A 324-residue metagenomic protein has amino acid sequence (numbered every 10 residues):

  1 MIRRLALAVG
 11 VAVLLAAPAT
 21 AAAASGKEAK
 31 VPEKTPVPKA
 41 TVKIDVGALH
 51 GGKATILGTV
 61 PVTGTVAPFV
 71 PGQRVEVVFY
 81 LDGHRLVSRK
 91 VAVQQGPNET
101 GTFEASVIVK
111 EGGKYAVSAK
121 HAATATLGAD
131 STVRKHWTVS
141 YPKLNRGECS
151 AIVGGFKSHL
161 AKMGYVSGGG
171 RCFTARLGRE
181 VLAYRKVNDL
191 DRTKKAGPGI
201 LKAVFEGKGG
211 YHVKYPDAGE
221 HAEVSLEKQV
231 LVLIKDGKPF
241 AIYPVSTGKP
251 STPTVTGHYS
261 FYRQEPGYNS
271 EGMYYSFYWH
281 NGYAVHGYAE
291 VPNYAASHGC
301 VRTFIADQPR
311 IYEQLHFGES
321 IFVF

Functional and structural regions predicted by a protein language model:
M1-S25: Secretory targeting and sorting signals
A24-T55: Short, compositionally biased P/S/T/A/G/V-rich stretches that sit at domain boundaries
G58-P68: Aromatic/hydrophobic beta-strand junction motif of beta-rich domains
V77-L81: Conserved aromatic beta-strand anchor motif in extracellular beta-sandwich/beta-rich domains
R85-N98: Solvent-exposed serine/threonine-rich low-complexity stretches and specific carbohydrate-binding patches
E111-A129, N281: Enriched for extracellular/lumenal, surface-exposed ectodomains of secreted and cell-surface proteins
D130, R134, G155, K162 (+6 more regions): Exported/periplasmic cell-wall-interacting domains
N145-G154, S158-V204: Short acidic, glycine/serine/threonine-rich helix-capping segments at coil-helix boundaries
